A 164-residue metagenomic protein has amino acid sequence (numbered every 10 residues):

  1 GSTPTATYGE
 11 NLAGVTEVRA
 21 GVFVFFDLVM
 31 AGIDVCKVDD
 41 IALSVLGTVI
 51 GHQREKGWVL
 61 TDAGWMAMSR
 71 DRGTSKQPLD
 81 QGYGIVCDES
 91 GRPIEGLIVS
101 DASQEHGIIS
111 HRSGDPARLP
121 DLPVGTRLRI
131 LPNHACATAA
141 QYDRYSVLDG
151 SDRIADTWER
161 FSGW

Functional and structural regions predicted by a protein language model:
G1-W164: Active-site anion/phosphate-binding pocket segments in diverse small-molecule metabolic enzymes
